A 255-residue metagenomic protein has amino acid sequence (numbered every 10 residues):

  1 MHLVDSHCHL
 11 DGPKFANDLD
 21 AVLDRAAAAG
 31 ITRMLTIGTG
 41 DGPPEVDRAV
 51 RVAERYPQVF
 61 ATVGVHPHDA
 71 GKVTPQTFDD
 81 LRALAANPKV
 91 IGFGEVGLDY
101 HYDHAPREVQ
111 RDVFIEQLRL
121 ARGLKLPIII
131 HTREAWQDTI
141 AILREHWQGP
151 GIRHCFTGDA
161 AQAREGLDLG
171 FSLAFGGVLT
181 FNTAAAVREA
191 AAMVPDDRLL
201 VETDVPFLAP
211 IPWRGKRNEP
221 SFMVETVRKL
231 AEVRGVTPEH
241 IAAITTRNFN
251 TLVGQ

Functional and structural regions predicted by a protein language model:
M1-Q255: Mid-domain alpha/beta scaffold segments of enzyme catalytic cores
